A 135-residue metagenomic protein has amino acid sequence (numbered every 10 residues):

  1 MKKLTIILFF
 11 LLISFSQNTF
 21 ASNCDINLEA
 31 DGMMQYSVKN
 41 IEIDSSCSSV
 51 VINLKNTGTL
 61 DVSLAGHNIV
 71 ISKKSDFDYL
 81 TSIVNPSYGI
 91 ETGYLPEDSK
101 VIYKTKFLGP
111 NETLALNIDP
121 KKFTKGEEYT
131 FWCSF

Functional and structural regions predicted by a protein language model:
L4-F15: Sec-dependent N-terminal signal peptides
F15-A21: Sec/Tat signal peptide C-region and signal peptidase I cleavage site
S22, D44-S48, S75-D76, P110 (+1 more regions): A short, structured loop/turn motif at beta-sheet edges
N23-S49: N-terminal edge beta-strand
L54-N56: Asparagine-centered strand-capping/turn motif at beta-strand->loop junctions
G58-V62: Extended, low-complexity, turn-rich repeat/linker tracts enriched in Gly/Pro/Ser/Thr and Asp/Glu that occur
G66-S99: The feature marks short-to-medium sequence segments in extracytoplasmic or secretory-pathway proteins
D98-F135: Extracellular/periplasmic metallocenter environments
